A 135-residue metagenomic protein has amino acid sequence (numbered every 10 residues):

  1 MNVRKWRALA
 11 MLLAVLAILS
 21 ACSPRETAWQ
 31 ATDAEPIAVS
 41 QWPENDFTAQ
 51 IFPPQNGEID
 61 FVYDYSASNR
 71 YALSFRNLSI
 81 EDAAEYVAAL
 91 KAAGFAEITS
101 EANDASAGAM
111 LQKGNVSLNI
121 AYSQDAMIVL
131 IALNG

Functional and structural regions predicted by a protein language model:
M1-N2, S23: N-terminal hydrophobic targeting signals that begin at the initiator methionine
N2-A10: Bacterial N-terminal signal peptides that target proteins for export
L12-L16: Classic N-terminal secretory signal peptides
A17-A21: C-terminal motif of bacterial Sec signal peptides marking the signal peptidase cleavage site
S23-G135: An acidic-aromatic pocket/loop used at catalytic or ligand-binding sites
